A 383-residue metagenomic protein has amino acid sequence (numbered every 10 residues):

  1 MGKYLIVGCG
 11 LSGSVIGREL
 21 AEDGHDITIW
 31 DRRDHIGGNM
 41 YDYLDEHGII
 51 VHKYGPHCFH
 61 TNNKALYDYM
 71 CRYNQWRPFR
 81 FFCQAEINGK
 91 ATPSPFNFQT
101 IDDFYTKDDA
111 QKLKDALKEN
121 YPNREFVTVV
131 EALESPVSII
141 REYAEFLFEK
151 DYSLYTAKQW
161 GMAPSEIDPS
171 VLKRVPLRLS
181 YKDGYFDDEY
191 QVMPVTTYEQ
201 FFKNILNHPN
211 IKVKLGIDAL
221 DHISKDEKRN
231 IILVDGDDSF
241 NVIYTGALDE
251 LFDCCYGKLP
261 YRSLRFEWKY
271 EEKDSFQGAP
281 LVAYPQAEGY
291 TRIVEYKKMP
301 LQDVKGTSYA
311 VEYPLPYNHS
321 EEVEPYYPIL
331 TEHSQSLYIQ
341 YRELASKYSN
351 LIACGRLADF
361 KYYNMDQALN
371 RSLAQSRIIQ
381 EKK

Functional and structural regions predicted by a protein language model:
G2-I29, S376: N-terminal Rossmann-like FAD-binding beta1-loop-alpha1 element of flavoenzymes
R18, E22, D42, N207 (+3 more regions): Short, well-ordered alpha-helices that flank and scaffold nucleotide-derived cofactor binding pockets
A21-E46: Glycine-rich FAD pyrophosphate-binding loop
G37-N39, I87-N88, T92-P95, W160 (+6 more regions): Short catalytic/ligand-binding loop motif for oxyanion handling, primarily in non-cytosolic enzymes, centered on
H47-N120: Dinucleotide-binding Rossmann-like beta1-alpha1 core, especially the glycine-rich loop that anchors the ADP
N88-K90, Q99-F240: Active-site/ligand-binding neighborhood in enzyme catalytic cores
D221, K225-L344: Mid-domain catalytic core of redox enzymes that form a hydrophobic substrate pocket/lid adjacent to a catalytic redox
E324-K383: C-terminal catalytic lobe of FAD-dependent flavoproteins
